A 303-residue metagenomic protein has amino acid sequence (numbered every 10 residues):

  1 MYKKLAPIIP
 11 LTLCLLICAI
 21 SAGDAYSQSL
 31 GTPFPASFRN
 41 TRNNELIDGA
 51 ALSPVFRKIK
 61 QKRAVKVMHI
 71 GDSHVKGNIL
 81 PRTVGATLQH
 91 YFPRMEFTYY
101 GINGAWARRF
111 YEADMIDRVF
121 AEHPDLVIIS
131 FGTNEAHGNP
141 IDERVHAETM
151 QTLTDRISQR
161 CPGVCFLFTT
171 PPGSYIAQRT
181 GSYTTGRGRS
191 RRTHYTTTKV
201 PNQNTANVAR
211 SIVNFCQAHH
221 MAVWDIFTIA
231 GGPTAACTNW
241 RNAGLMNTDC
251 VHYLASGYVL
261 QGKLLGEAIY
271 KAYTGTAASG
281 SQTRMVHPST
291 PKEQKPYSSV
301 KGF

Functional and structural regions predicted by a protein language model:
M1-I70, H74-M95, R118-D125, A272-F303: N-terminal secretory targeting modules
I47-K58, R108-A121, E148-R156, A206-R210 (+1 more regions): Alpha-helical scaffolding within the catalytic cores of extracellular/periplasmic polymer-degrading hydrolases
A64-T152, Q159-V164, Y175-A177, H252 (+2 more regions): Conserved SGNH/GDSL esterase-like catalytic core that processes O-acyl groups on lipids and polysaccharides
N78, R82-A86, D117, R144 (+6 more regions): Solvent-exposed, polar/charged alpha-helical surfaces in well-ordered, non-transmembrane soluble domains, broadly
S130, T169-T170: Alpha/beta-hydrolase-fold catalytic nucleophile elbow
V145-T169, G186, S190, S211-F215 (+1 more regions): Charged, glycine-enriched surface loops/patches that mediate electrostatic binding to polyanionic ligands
S174-F303: Catalytic His-Asp segment of secreted/periplasmic serine-dependent ester chemistry enzymes
